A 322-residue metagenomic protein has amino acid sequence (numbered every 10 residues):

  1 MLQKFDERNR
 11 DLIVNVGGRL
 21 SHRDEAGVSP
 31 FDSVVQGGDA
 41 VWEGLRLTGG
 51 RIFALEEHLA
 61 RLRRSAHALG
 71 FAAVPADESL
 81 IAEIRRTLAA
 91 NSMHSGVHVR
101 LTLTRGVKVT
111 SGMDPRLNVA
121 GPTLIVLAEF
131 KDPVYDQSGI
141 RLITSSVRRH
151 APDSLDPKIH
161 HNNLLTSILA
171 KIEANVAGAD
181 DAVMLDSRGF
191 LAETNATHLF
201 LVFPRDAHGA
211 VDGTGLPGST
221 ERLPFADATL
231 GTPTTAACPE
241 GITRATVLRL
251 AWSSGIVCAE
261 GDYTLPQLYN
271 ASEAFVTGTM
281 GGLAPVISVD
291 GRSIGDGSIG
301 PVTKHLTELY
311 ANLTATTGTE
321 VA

Functional and structural regions predicted by a protein language model:
M1-V183, S187-F190, H208-P224, L248-A322: Conserved alpha/beta cores of soluble small-molecule-handling proteins
L127, A226-T235: Short internal beta-strands
V183-L185, T197-F203: Short conserved beta-strand segments at catalytic cores or DNA/RNA-binding microdomains of nucleic-acid binding
L191-T197: Short beta-strand/strand-turn micro-motif
T197, A236-C238: Extended, low-hydrophobicity, polar/charged segments
T235-A236, I299: Short, acidic/turn-prone active-site loops that include or flank metal/cofactor- and phosphate-binding residues
I242: Active-site microenvironment for binding and transforming phosphate-containing groups
